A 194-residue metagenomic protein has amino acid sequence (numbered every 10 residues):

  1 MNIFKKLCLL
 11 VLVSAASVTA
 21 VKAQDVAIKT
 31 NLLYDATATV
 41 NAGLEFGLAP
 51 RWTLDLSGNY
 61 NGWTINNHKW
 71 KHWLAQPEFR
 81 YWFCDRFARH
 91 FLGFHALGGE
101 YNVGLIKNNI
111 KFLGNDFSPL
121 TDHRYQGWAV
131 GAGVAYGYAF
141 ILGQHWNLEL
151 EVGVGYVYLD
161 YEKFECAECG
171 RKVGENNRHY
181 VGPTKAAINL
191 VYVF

Functional and structural regions predicted by a protein language model:
V18-A23: Sec/Tat signal peptide C-region and signal peptidase I cleavage site
V26, W52-L54, F87-A88, H145-L148: Repeated loop/turn-to-beta-strand initiation elements of outer-membrane beta-barrel proteins
I28-G43, Y60-K71, R86: Solvent-exposed loop/turn segments connecting transmembrane beta-strands in outer-membrane beta-barrel proteins
I28-T30, L44, L56-G58, P77-F79 (+4 more regions): Membrane-embedded beta-strand positions of outer-membrane beta-barrel proteins
L32-A36, G58-T64, Y81, A96-N102 (+2 more regions): Transmembrane beta-strands of outer-membrane beta-barrel pores
L48-P50, F83-F87, F140-Q144, F194: Outer-membrane beta-barrel strand-turn architecture
G58-H72, Y101-F112, D116-A129, Y158-E168 (+1 more regions): Extracellular/periplasm-exposed beta-strand and loop segments of Gram-negative cell-envelope proteins, dominated by
W82, Y180-F194: Outer-membrane beta-barrel "beta-signal"
